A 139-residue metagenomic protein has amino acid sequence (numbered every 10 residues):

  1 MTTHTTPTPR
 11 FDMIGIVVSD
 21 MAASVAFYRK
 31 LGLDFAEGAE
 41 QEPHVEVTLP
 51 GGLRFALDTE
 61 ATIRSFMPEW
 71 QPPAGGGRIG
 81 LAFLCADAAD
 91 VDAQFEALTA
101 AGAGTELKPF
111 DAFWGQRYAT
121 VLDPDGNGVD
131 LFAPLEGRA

Functional and structural regions predicted by a protein language model:
M1-D12, V17-A39, L49-T105, L122-A139: Glyoxalase I/VOC metalloenzyme domain signal
E37-P43, L107-A112: A short, aromatic/hydrophobic, helix- or strand-capping loop or linear motif that either lines the entrance/gate
P43-H44, Y118: Short, acidic/polar N-cap/turn motifs at the starts of alpha helices
W114-Q116: Short, small/polar residue-rich loop motifs at catalytic or cofactor-binding pockets
